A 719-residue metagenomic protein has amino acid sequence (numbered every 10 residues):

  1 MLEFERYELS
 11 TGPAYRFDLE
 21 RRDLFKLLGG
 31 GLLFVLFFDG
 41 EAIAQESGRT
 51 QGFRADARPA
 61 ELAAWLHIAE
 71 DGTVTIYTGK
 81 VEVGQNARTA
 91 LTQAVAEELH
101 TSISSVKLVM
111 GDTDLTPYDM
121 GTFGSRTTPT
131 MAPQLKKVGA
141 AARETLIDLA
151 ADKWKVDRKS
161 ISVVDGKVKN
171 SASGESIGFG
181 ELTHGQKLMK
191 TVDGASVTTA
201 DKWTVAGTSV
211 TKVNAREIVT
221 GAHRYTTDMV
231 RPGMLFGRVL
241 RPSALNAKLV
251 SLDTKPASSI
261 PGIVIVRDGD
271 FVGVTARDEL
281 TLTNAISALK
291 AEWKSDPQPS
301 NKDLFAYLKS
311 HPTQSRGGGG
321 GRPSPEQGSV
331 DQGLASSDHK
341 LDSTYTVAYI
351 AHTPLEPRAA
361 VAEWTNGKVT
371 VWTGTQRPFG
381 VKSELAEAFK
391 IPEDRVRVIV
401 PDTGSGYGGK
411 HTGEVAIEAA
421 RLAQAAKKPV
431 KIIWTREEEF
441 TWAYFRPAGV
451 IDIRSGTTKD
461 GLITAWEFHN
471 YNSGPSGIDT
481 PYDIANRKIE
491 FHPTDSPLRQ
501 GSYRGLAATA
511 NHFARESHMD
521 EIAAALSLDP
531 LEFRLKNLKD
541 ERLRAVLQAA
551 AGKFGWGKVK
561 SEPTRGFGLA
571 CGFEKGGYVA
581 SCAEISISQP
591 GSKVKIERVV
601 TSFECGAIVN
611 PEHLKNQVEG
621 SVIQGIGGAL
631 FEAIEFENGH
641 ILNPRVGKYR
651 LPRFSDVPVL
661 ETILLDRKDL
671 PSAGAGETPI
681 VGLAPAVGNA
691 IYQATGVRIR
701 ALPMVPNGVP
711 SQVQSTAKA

Functional and structural regions predicted by a protein language model:
L2-E604, A633, N638, P658-V659 (+4 more regions): Structural alpha/beta core scaffold segments of enzyme domains
W442, Q617-I623, G639: Structured ligand/cofactor/substrate-binding pocket environments in proteins
G606-N610: Cytochrome P450 core scaffold surrounding the K-helix E-X-X-R motif and the conserved "meander" helix-loop region
P611-L614, F636-P652, A673-G676: Hydrophobic alpha-helical bundle architecture
V622, E677-V687: Conserved phosphate/anionic-ligand binding catalytic regions in large, soluble enzymes, centered on
R653-S672: Generic long, charged, amphipathic alpha-helical segments
